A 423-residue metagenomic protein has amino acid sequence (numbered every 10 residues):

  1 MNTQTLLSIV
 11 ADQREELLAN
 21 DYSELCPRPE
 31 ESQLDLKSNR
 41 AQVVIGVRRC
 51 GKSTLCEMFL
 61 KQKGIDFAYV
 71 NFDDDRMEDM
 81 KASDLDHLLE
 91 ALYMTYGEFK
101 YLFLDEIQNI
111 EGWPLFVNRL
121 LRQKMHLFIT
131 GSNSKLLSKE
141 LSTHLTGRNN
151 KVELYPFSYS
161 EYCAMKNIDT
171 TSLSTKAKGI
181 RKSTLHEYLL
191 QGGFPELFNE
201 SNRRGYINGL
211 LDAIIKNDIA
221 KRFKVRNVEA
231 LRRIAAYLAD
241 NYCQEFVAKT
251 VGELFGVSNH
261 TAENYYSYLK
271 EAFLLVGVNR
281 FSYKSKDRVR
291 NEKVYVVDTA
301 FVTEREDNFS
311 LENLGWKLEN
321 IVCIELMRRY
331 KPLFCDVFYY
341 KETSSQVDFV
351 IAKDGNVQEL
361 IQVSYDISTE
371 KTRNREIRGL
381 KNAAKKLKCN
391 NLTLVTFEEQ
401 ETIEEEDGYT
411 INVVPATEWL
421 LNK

Functional and structural regions predicted by a protein language model:
N2-L17, S160-R329, D336-K341: Interdomain hinge/linker elements that couple catalytic modules in large macromolecular machines
N2-N20, K37-R40, I45, R49 (+6 more regions): A cross-kingdom feature that marks ATP-driven nucleic-acid transaction machinery
A19-L36: Pre-Walker A adenine-sensing motif
V70-E98: Short glycine-rich substrate-engagement loop in P-loop NTPases that contacts/grips substrate
Y96-W113: Conserved P-loop NTPase "ATPase switch" module shared by AAA+ and STAND
E98-Y101, Q123-F128: Loop/turn-to-beta-strand initiation segments
H126-S132, E153: Structural recognition of the conserved hydrophobic beta-strand(s) that form the central parallel beta-sheet of P-loop
K135-K151, K166: Short regulatory helix/loop adjacent to the ATP-binding pocket of P-loop NTPases
